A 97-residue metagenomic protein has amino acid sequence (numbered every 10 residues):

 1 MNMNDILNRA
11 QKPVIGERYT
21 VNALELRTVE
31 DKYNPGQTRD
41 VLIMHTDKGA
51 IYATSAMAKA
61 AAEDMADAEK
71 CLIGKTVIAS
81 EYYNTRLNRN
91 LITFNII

Functional and structural regions predicted by a protein language model:
M1-I97: Short beta-rich binding modules
